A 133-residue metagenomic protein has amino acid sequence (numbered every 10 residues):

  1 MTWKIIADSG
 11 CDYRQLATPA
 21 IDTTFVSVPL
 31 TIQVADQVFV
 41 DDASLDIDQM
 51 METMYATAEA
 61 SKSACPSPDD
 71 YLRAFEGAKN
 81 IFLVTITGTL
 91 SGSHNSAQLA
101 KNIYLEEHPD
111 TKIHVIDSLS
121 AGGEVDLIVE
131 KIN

Functional and structural regions predicted by a protein language model:
M1-T2, I21-T23, G77-N80, P109-K112: Short coil/turn connectors at secondary-structure junctions
W3-P66, D70: N-terminal glycine-rich anion-binding loop in soluble enzyme alpha/beta folds
S27, L45-Q49, A74-G77, L105-D110: Short amphipathic alpha-helical segments, especially helix-boundary/capping motifs
D48, E52, D69, R73 (+2 more regions): N-terminal, well-ordered alpha-helical segments
A56-L90, L99: Glycine-rich phosphate- or other oxyanion-binding loops that anchor nucleotides, phosphorylated ligands
K79-F82, I86, L90-N133: Active-site histidine-anchored catalytic micro-motif
